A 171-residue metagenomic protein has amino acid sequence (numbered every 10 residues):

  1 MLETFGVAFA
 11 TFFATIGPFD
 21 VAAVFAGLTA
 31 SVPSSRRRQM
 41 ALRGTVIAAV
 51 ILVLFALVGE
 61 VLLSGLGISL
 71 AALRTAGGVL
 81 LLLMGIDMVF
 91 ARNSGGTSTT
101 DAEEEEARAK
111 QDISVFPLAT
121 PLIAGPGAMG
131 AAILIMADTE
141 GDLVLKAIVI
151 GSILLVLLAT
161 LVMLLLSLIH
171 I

Functional and structural regions predicted by a protein language model:
M1-T15, A91, S98-A119: Small-residue-enriched transmembrane helix starts and helix-helix packing motifs in multi-pass inner-membrane proteins
M1-T4, V61-G65, I135-V144: Helix-coil boundary and interhelical linker segments in multi-pass alpha-helical membrane proteins
T4-A56: Juxtamembrane transmembrane-helix termini in multi-pass membrane transport proteins
F5-V21, A71-V79, K146-T160: Structural signature of hydrophobic alpha-helical transmembrane segments
A10-F13, A22-T29, F116-P121, A128-D138: Generic transmembrane alpha-helix signature in multi-pass membrane proteins, especially transporters/channels
G27-R38, A71, E104-K110, M136-L143: Juxtamembrane helix-boundary/capping and inter-helix hinge elements in multi-pass membrane proteins
R38-R92: Membrane helix-loop-helix hairpins that form the core translocation module of multi-pass transporters
I169-I171: Conserved small/polar residues in nucleotide/adenosyl-binding loops
